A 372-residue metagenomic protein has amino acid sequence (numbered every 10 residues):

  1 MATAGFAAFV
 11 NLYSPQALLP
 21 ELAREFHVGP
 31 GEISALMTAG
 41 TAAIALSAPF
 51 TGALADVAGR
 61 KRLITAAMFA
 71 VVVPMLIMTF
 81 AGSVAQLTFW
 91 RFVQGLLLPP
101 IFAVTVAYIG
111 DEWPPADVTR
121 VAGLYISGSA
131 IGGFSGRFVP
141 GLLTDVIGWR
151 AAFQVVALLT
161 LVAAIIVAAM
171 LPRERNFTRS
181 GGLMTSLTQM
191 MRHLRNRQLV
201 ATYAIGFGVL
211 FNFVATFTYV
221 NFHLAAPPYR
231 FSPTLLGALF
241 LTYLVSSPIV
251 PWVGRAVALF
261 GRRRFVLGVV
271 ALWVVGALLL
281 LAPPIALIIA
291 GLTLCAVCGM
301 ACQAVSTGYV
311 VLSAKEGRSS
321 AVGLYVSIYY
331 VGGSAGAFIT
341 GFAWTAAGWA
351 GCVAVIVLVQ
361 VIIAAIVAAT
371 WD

Functional and structural regions predicted by a protein language model:
H27, G59, F80-Q86, L97 (+2 more regions): Helix-breaking motifs and short loop linkers at transmembrane-helix boundaries and internal kinks in secondary membrane
L46-G82: Conserved MFS/SLC helix-loop-helix module at the cytosolic interface between two early adjacent transmembrane helices
A48-G59, P248-G261, W344: Helix-to-loop junctions at the C-terminal end of transmembrane segments in multipass secondary transporters
P74, A85-Q94, A286-L294: Paired small-residue
Q86, P115-D117, L124-L171: Helix-loop-helix hairpin linking two adjacent transmembrane segments in secondary transporters
W90-S129: Cytoplasmic helix-loop-helix junction between adjacent transmembrane helices in 12-TM secondary transporters
R263-S306: C-terminal transmembrane helical hairpin of 12-TM major facilitator-type secondary transporters
